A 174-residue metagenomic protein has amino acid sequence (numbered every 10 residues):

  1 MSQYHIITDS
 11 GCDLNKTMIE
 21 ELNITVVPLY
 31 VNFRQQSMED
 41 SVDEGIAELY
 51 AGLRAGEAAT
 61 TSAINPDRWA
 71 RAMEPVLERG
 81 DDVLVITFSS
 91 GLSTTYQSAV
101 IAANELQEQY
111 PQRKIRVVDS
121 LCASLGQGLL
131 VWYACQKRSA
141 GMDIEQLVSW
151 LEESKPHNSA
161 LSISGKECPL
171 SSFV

Functional and structural regions predicted by a protein language model:
M1-Q3, G80: A structure-centric signal for secondary-structure junctions around beta-strands
Q3, G11-T25, Y30, L92-T95 (+4 more regions): Mixed-charge interfacial surface used for oligomerization/domain docking and macromolecular partner engagement
H5-R68: N-terminal glycine-rich anion-binding loop in soluble enzyme alpha/beta folds
G52, G80-V85, Q107-V118: Glycine/charged-rich beta-loop-alpha catalytic/anionic-binding loops adjacent to active sites
R54-A102, V148, P156: Glycine-rich phosphate- or other oxyanion-binding loops that anchor nucleotides, phosphorylated ligands
